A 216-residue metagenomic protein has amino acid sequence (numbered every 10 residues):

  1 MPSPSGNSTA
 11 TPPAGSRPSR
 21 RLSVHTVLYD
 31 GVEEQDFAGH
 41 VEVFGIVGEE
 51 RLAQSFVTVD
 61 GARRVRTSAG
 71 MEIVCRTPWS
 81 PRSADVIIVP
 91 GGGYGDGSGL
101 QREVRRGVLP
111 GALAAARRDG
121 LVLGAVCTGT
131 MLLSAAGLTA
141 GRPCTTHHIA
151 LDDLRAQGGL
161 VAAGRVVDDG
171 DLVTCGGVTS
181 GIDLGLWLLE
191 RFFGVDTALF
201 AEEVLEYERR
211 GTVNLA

Functional and structural regions predicted by a protein language model:
M1-L123, M131-A135, D153, V161-A163 (+1 more regions): Extended, subdomain-level signal for the structured scaffold at the beginning of enzyme domains
E34-F37, C175-I182: Short alpha-helical patches at coil-to-helix transitions and adjacent helical residues in well-structured domains
L100, V104-G107, T145, G176-T179: Residues at secondary-structure transition points
L123-G124, T145, A162, V173: Structural detector of well-ordered beta-strand residues that form the stable sheet scaffold of enzyme domains
T139-V166: A conserved active-site-flanking secondary-structure segment within enzyme catalytic domains
G164-V178: Amphipathic alpha-helical segments enriched in hydrophobic/aromatic residues interleaved with Lys/Arg
